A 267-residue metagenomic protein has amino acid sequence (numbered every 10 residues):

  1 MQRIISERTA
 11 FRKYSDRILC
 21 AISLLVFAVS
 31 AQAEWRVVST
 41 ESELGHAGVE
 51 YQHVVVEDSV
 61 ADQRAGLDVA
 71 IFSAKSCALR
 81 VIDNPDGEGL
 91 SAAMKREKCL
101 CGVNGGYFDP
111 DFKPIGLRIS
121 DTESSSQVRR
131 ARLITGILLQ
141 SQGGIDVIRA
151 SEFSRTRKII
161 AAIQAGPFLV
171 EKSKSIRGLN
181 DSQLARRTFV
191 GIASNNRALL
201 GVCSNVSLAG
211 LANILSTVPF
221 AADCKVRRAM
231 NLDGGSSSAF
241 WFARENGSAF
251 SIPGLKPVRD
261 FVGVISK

Functional and structural regions predicted by a protein language model:
I5-L19: Bacterial N-terminal signal peptides that target proteins for export
L19-A28: Bacterial N-terminal signal peptides
Q32-R129: Zymogen propeptides
A33-V60, S175, R244-K267: Flexible, D/E/H-enriched segments
S73-K75, L139-G144, E171-K172, I192-N196 (+2 more regions): Short acidic-glycine loop/turn motifs at beta-strand connectors
L90-A92, T156-A161, T188-F189, A209-I214: A short, polar/proline- and glycine-enriched secondary-structure boundary/capping micro-motif
F108-D181: Active-site-adjacent helix-turn-beta-strand microarchitecture at beta-sheet edges that either contains or buttresses
F112-R132, N180-T188, I192-N231, S236-K267: Conserved, well-ordered active-site substructure
